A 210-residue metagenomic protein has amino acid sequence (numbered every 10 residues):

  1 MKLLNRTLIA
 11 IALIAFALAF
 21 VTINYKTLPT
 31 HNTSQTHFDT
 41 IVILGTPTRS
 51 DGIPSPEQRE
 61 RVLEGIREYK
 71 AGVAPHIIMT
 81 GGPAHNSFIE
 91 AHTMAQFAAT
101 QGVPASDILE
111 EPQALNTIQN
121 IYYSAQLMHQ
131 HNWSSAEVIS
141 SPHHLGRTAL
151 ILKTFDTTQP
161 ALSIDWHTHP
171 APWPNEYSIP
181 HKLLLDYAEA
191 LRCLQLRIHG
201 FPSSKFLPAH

Functional and structural regions predicted by a protein language model:
K2-T33: N-terminal type II signal-anchor transmembrane helix that functions as the membrane-insertion/stop-transfer segment
T7, W166-H169, I198: Generic low-polarity alpha-helical segments
T22-K182, D186: A structural signal for short, hydrophobic/glycine-enriched beta-strand patches
S178-K205: A transmembrane-helix-recognition feature enriched in membrane-embedded lipid enzymes and envelope glyco-/phospholipid
L207-H210: Hinge/cleft segment of the Venus flytrap/periplasmic-binding protein
